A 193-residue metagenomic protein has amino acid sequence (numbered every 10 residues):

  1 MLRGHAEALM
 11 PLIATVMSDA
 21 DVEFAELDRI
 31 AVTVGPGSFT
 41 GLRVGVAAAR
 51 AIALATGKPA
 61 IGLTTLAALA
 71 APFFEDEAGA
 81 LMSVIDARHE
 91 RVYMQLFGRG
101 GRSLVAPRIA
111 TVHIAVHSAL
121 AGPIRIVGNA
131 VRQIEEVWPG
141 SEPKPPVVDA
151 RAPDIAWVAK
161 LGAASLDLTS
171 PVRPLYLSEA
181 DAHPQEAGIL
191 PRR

Functional and structural regions predicted by a protein language model:
M1, V34-S38, P145-D149: A short glycine/serine-rich beta->alpha loop
M1-V34: N-terminal beta-alpha supersecondary unit
G4, P59-A152, T169-S170, Y176 (+2 more regions): Surface "functional belts" at beta-alpha junctions
L9, I13-V16, A20, L66-A70 (+2 more regions): Generic hydrophobic alpha-helical segments
V16-A20, A55, F73, I155-S165: Stable alpha-helical structural segments in soluble proteins, enriched in small hydrophobic residues
A20-A25, A53-L63: Phosphate-handling active-site elements
A31-A60: DPxDG-like acidic metal-binding loop motif
